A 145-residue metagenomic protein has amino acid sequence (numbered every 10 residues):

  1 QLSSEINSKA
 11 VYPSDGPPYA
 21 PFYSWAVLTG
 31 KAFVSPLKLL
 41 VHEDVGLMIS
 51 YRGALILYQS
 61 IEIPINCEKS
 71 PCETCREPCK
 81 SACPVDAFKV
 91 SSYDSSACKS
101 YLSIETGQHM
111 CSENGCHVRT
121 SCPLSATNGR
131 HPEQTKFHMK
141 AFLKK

Functional and structural regions predicted by a protein language model:
Q1-K145: Non-ligating segments of multi-cofactor redox enzymes
